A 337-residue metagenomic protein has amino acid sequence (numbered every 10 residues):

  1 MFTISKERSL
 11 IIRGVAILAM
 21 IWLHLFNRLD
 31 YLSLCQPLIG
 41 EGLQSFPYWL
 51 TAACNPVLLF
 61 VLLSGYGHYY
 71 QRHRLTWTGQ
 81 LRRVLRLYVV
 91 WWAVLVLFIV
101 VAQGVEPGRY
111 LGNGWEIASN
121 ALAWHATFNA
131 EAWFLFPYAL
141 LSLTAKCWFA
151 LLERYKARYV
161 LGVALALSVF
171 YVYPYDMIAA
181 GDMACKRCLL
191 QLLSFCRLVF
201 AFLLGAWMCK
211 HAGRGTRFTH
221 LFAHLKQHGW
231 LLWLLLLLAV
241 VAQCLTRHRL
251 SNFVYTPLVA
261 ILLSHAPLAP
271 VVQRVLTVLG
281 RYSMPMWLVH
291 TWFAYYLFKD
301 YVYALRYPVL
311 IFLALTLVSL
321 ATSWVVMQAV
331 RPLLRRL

Functional and structural regions predicted by a protein language model:
M1-F170, H224-Q227, V278, Y282 (+1 more regions): Membrane-cytosol interface segments of multi-pass membrane proteins, especially ER/Golgi lipid-handling enzymes
K6-E7, Y110-S119, S142, P174-A180 (+1 more regions): Hydrophobic, membrane-facing alpha-helical anchors
A16, W22, V94, V163-V172 (+3 more regions): Alpha-helical transmembrane segments of multi-pass integral membrane proteins
N27-D30, N129, Y175-M177, A294-Y296: Active-site environment of divalent metal-dependent phosphoester hydrolases
S45-V57, L122-P137, V172-L203, L238-I261 (+2 more regions): Interfacial loop-to-helix transition and helix-capping segments at the boundaries of transmembrane helices
V94-V101, I117-T127, G181-K186, M208-F222 (+2 more regions): Short juxtamembrane and helix-loop transition motifs at transmembrane-helix boundaries in membrane proteins
L141-A150, L203-R217, V259-Q273: Alpha-helical transmembrane segments in multipass membrane proteins, preferentially the mid-helix core
L232-L334: Alpha-helical transmembrane segments of multi-pass integral membrane proteins
